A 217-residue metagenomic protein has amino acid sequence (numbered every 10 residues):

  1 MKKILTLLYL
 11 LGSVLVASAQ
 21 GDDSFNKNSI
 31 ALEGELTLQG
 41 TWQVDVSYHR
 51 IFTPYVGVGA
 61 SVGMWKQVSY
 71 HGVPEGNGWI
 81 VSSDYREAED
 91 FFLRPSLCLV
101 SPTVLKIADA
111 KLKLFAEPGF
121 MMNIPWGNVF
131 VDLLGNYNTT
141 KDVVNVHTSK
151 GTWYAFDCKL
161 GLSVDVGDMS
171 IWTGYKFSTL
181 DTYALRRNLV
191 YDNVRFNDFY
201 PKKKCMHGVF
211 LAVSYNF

Functional and structural regions predicted by a protein language model:
M1-N26, N216-F217: Cleavable N-terminal export/targeting peptides
A19-S61, K66, A212-N216: Short glycine/proline- and aromatic-enriched beta-strand/turn motifs that initiate or cap beta-hairpins
N26-N28, G40-V44, P54, K66 (+5 more regions): Residues that define the transmembrane beta-barrel architecture of outer-membrane proteins
I30-G34, V58-V62, P95, L114-P118 (+3 more regions): Membrane-embedded beta-strand positions of outer-membrane beta-barrel proteins
A31-G34, N77-R86, D142-T148, R195-P201: Extracellular loop and loop/strand-boundary signature of outer-membrane beta-barrel proteins
R50-T139, Y215-F217: Gram-negative (and chloroplast) outer-membrane scaffold detector with strong preference for beta-barrel transmembrane
V131-V146, R186-N197: Solvent-exposed, glycine/polar-rich loop segments of beta-barrel outer-membrane systems
F156-F217: Predominantly the C-terminal beta-signal and adjacent terminal strand-loop region of outer-membrane beta-barrel
